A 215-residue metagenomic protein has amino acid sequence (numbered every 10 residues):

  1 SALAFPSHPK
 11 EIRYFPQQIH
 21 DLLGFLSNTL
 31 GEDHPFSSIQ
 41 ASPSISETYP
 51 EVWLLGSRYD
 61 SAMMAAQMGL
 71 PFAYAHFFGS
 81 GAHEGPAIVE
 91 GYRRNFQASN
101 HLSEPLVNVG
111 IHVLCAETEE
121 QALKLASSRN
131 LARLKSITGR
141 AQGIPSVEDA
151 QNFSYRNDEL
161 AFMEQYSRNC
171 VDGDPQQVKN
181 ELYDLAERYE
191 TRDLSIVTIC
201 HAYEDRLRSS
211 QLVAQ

Functional and structural regions predicted by a protein language model:
S1-P6, G69: Acidic/polar active-site rim loop that often engages polyanionic ligands
H8-A41, H83-Y189: An alpha-helical appendage that flanks or caps ligand/catalytic pockets
I45-E51: A local structural motif
E51-L55, F72-A75, P105-H112, L194-I196: Hydrophobic faces of well-ordered beta-strands that scaffold small-molecule active sites in alpha/beta enzyme cores
R58-V89, R93: A conserved active-site cap/scaffold subdomain adjacent to cofactor or substrate pockets
F78, V113-C115, C200-A202: Active-site-proximal loop/turn and secondary-structure-junction residues that shape catalytic pockets, frequently
N180, A186-Q215: Generic C-terminus detector
